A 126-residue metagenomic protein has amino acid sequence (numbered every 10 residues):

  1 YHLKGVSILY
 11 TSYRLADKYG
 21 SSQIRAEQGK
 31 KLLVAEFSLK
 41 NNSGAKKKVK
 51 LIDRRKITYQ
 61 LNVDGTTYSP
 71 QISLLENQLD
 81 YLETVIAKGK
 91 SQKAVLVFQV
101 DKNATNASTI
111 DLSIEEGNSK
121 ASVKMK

Functional and structural regions predicted by a protein language model:
Y1-K126: Conserved functional micro-motifs across diverse proteins
